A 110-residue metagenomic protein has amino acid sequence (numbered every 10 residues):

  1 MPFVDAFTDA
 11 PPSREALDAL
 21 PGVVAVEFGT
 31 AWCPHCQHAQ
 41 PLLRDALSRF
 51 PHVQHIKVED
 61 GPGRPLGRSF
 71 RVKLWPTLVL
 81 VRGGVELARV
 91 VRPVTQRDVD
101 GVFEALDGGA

Functional and structural regions predicted by a protein language model:
M1, S69-F70: Chalcogenol-based redox active-site neighborhoods
M1-V23, G108-A110: N-terminal leader/targeting and pre-domain segments
A6-T8, F28, R44-L47, P51-P65: Thiol-based oxidoreductase modules, predominantly thioredoxin-like and allied folds used for disulfide exchange
P12-A16, P62-L66, D98: Short acidic active-site motifs
A25-V26, L78: Hydrophobic beta-strand anchors of alpha/beta hydrolase catalytic cores
F28-P41: Conserved redox-active cysteine motifs that mediate thiol-disulfide chemistry, especially di-cysteine Cys-X(1-2)-Cys
L66-R68, W75: Amphipathic, hydrophobic secondary-structure cores in small proteins
L74, V79-A110: Non-catalytic, surface beta->alpha helical segment in thiol-disulfide oxidoreductase systems
